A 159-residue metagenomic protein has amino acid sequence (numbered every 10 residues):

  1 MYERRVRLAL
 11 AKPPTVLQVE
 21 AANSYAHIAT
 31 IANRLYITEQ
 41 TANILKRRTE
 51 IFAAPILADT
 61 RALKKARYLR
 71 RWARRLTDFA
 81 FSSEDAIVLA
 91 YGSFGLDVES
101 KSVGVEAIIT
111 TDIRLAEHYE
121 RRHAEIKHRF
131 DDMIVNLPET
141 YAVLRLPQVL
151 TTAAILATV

Functional and structural regions predicted by a protein language model:
M1-T49: PIN/NYN-family metal-dependent endoribonuclease catalytic core
R4-V16, R75-F81, E117-R129: Short, flexible/disordered intra-domain loops and linkers
I28-N33, T49-E50, D59-R61, R67 (+1 more regions): N-terminal/domain-start segments enriched in small and hydrophobic, helix-friendly residues, covering either
Y36, L57-A58, L63, L144 (+1 more regions): General small-molecule cofactor/ligand-binding pocket signal
L45-E50, A66-W72, L146-V159: Short, solvent-exposed polar/charged micro-motifs at secondary-structure junctions
I51-F52, A124: Short low-complexity, flexible loop/linker segments enriched in glycine and/or proline with clustered acidic
F52-A107, I113, H118-Y119: Active-site neighborhoods of divalent-metal-dependent phosphate/nucleic-acid chemistry enzymes
E99-V159: Acidic, PIN/NYN-like endoribonuclease modules and their adjacent C-terminal/linker elements
